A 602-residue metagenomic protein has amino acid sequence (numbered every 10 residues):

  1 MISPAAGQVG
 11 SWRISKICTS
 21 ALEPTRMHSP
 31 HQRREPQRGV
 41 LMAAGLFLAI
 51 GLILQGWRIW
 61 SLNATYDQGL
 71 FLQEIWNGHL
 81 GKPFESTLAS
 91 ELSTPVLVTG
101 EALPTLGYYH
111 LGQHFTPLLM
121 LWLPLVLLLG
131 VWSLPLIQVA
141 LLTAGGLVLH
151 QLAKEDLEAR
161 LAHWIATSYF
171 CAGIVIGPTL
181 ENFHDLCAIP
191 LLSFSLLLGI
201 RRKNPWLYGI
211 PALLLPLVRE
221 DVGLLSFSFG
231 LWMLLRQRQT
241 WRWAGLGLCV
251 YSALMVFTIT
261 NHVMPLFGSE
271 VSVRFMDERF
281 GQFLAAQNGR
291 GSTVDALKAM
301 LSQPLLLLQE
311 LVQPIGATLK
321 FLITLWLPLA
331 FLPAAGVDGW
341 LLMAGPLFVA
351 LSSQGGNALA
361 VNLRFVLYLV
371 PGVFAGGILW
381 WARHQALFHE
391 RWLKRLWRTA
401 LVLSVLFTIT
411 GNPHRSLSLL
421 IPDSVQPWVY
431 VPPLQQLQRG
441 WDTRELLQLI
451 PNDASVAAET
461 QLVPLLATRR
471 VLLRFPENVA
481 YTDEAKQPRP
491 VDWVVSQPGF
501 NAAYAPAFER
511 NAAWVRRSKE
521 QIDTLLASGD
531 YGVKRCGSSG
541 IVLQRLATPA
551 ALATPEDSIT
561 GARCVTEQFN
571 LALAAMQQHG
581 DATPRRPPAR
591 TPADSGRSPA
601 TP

Functional and structural regions predicted by a protein language model:
M1-Q8, K16-I53, K154, T240-G247: Start-transfer (signal-anchor) and selected internal transmembrane alpha helices of multi-pass inner/ER membrane
L22, K154-L157, D185-A188, S193-Y208 (+1 more regions): Membrane-interface transmembrane helices that cradle and orient dolichyl/undecaprenyl
L41-G45, R160-H163, C249-A253, H384-S418: Signature aromatic-anchored transmembrane alpha helix within multi-pass, membrane-resident enzymes that catalyze glycan
M42, A140-I174, P190-L191, L207-I210 (+1 more regions): Transmembrane-helix signature of polytopic, membrane-embedded enzymes that assemble or transfer cell-envelope glycans
G51-L54, L62, D67, R242-Q313 (+5 more regions): Membrane-lumen/periplasm interface segments of specific transmembrane helices in polyprenyl phosphate-linked
I137-L141, W164-I200, L214-S226, F365-L369: Multi-pass, polyprenyl lipid-linked donor-dependent membrane glycosyltransferases
V139, T143, W340-W392: Hydrophobic/aromatic-rich transmembrane helices and adjacent perimembrane loops
F194-L198, P205-L234, L248-L254: Membrane-interface alpha helices of multi-pass inner-membrane proteins
